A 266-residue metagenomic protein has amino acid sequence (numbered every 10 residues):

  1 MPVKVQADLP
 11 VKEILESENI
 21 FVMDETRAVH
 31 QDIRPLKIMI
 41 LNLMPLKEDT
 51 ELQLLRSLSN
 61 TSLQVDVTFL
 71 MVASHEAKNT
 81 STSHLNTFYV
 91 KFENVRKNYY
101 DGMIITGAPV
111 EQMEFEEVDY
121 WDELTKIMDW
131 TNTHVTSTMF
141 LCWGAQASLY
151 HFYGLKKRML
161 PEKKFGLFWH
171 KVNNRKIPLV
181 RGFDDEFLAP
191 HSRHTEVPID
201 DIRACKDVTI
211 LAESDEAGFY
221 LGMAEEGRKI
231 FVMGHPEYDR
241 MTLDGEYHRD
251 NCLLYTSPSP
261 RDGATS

Functional and structural regions predicted by a protein language model:
M1-I33: Short N-terminal or domain-adjacent regulatory/targeting segments
L43, H151-T242: Pocket-forming structural segment of enzyme catalytic cores
M44-T61: Short, surface-exposed "cap/lid" segments of acyl-processing enzymes
Q64-E76: A short beta-strand-loop structural module common to alpha/beta enzyme folds
V72-A73, Y100-V110, M233: Short loop/turn segments at strand-loop or loop-helix junctions that form parts of catalytic or ligand-binding pockets
S81-R96: Glycine-rich, highly charged phosphate/nucleotide-binding loops
I105-N174: Cysteine-nucleophile active-site neighborhood
Y255-T265: Single conserved hydrophobic/aromatic residue that forms the stacking wall/gate of nucleotide- or nucleobase-binding
